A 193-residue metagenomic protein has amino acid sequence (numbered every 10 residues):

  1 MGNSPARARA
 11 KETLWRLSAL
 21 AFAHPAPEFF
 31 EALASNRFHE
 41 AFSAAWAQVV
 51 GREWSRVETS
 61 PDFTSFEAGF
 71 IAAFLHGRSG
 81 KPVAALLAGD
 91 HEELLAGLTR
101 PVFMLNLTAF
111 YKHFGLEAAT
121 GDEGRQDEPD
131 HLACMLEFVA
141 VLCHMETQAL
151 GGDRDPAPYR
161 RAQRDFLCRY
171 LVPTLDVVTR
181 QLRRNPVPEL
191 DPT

Functional and structural regions predicted by a protein language model:
M1-T193: Charged, alpha-helix-forming regions
